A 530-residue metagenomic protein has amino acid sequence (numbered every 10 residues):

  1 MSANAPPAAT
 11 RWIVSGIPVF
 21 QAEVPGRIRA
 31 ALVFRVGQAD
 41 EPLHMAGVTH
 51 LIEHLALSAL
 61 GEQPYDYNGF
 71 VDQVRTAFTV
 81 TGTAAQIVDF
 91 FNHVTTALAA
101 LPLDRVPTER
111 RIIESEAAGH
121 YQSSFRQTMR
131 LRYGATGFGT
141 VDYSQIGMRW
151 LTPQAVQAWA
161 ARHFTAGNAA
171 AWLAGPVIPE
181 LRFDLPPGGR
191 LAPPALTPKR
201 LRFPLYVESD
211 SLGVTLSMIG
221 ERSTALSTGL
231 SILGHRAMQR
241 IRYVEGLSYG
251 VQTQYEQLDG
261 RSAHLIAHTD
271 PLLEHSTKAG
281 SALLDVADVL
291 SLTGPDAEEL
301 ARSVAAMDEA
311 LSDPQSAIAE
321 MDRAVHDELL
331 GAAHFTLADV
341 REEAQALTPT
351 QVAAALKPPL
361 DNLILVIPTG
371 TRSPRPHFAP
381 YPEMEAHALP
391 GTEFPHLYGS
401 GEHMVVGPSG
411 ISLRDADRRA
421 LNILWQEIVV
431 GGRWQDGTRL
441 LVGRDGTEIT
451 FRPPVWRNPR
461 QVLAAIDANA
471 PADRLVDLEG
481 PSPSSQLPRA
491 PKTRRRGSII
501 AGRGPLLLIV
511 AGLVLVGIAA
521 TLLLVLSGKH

Functional and structural regions predicted by a protein language model:
M1-Q63, Q157-V244, P368-S484, R489 (+1 more regions): His/Glu-rich zincin catalytic helix
S2-R11, M129-A169, R190-P193, D327-L356: Histidine-acidic residue clusters that define the catalytic metal-binding segment of zinc metallopeptidase domains
G16, H50, F78, I113 (+6 more regions): Divalent metal-coordination and catalytic microenvironments
H50, L487-I509: Cytosolic-side membrane-insertion boundary helix
P64-W159, D285, P295-E320, D467-R495: Acidic/histidine-enriched segments that form metal/cofactor-coordinating and catalytic pocket/exosite environments
L230-P271: A structural supersecondary motif
A267-A297: Extended amphipathic alpha-helical segments enriched in small hydrophobics
P505-L524: Final/C-terminal transmembrane alpha-helix of multipass membrane proteins
